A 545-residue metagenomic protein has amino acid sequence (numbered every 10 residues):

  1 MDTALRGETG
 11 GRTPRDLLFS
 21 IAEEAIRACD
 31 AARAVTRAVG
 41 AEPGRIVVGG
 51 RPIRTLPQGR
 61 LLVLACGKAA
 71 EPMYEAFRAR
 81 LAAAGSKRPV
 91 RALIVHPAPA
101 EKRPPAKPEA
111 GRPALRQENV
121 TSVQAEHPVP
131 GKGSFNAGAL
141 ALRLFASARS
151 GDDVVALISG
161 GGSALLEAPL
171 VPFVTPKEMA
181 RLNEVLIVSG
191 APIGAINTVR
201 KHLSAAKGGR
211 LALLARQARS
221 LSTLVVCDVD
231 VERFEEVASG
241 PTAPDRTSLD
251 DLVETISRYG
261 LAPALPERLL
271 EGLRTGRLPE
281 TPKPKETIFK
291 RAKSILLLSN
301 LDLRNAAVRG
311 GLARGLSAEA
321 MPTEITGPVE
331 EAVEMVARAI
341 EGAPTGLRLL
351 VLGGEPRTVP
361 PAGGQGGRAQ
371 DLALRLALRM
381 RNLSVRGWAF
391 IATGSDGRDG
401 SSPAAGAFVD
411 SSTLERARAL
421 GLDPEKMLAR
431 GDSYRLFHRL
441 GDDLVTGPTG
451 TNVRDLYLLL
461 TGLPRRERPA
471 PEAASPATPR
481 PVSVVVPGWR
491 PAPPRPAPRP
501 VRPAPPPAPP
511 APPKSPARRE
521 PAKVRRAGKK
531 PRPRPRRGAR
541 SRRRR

Functional and structural regions predicted by a protein language model:
M1-L62, E71-A84, V129-S150, L297-L347 (+4 more regions): N-terminal glycine-/serine-/threonine-rich phosphate-binding loop
A76-K87, G111-A114, N119-T121, A146 (+5 more regions): A glycine- and small-aliphatic-rich helix-loop capping segment at beta-alpha/alpha-beta transitions that lines
H96-S150, V199-R200: Glycine-rich oxoanion-binding loops at beta->alpha junctions
F173-G190, D245-G260, A362-F390: Gly/Ser/Thr-rich active-site loops/lids in small-molecule metabolic enzymes that frequently grip phosphoryl groups
I187, A191-L261: A glycine/threonine-rich phosphate-anchoring loop and its flanking beta-alpha core in nucleotide/phosphate-binding
A218-S222, P244-M335, A339, R465: Accessory alpha-helical/coil subdomains and C-terminal extensions that flank or cap enzyme catalytic cores
L374-P471: Internal helix-turn-beta structural module
V482-R545: Intrinsically disordered, Lys/Arg-rich low-complexity segments
